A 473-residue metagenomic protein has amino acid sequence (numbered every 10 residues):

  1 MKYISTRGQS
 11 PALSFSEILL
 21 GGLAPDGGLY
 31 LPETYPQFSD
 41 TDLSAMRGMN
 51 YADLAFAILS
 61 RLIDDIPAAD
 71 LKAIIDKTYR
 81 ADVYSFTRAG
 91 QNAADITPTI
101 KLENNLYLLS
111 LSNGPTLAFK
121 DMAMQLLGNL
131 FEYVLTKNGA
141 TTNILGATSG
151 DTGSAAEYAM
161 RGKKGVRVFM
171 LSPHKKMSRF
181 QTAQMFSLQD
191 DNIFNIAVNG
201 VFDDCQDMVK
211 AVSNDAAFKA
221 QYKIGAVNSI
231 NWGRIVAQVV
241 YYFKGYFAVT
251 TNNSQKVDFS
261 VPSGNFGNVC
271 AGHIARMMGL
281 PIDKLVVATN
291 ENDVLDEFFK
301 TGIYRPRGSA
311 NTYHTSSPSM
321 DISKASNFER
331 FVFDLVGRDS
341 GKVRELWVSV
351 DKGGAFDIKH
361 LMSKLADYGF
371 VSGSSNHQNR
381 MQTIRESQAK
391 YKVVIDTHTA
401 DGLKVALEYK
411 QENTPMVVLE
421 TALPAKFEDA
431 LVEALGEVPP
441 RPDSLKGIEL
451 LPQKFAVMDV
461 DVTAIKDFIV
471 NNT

Functional and structural regions predicted by a protein language model:
M1-T473: PLP-dependent amino-acid enzyme catalytic core
